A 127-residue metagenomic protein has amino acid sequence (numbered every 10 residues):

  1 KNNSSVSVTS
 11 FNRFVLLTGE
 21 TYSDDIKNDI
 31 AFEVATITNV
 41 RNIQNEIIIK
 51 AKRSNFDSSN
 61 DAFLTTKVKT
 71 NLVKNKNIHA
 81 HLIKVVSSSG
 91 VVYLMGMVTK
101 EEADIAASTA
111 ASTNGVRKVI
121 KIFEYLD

Functional and structural regions predicted by a protein language model:
K1-D127: N-terminal targeting leaders
